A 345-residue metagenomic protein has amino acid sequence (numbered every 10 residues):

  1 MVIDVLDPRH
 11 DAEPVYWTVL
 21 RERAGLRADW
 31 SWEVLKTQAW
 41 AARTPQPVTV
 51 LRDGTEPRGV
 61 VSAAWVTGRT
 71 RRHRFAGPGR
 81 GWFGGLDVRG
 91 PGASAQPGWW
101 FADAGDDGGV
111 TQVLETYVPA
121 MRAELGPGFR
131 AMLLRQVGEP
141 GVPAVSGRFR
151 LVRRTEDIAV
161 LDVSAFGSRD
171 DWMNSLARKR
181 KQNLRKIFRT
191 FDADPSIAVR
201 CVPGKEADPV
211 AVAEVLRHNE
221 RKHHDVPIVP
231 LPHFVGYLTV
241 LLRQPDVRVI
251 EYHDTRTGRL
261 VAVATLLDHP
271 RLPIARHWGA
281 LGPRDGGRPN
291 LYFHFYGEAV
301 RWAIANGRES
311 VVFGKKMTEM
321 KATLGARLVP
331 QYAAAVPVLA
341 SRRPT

Functional and structural regions predicted by a protein language model:
I3-R74, R130-G287: A conserved beta-strand-loop-helix scaffold within acyl/acetyltransferase catalytic domains
G68-R153, L272-L324, L328: Acyl-donor binding region in acyl/amide transferases
G79, D87, D103-G105, S164-D170 (+3 more regions): Solvent-exposed, flexible loop/coil residues
R153-L161, L328-L339: Conserved catalytic-core motifs of GNAT/GCN5-like acyltransferases
E206, M317-T318, A335: Conserved beta-strand edge residues that scaffold enzyme active sites
A213, L242, T323-Y332: Short glycine/threonine-rich loop-to-helix capping motif typified by GTGT followed within a few residues by an Asp-Pro
H224-I228, V249, R308-G314, V329-P330: Acidic/polar loop patches that form or flank catalytic/metal-binding clefts of enzymes that bind anionic ligands
R342-T345: C-terminal amphipathic helix plus adjacent low-complexity, charged tail appended to glycosyltransferase catalytic
